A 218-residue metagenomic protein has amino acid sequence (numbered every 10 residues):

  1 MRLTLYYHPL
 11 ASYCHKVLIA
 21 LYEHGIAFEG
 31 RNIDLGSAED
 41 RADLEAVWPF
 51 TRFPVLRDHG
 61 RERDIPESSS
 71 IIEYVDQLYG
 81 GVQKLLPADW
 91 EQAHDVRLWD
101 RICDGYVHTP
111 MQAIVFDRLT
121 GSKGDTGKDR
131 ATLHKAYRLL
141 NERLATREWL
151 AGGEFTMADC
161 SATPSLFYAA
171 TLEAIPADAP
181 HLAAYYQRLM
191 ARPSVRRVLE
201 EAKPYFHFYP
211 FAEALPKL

Functional and structural regions predicted by a protein language model:
M1-K128, N141, P216-L218: GST-like domain detector, emphasizing the conserved glutathione-binding G-site in the N-terminal thioredoxin-like
Y6-Y7, Y13-H15, F28, Y74 (+7 more regions): Aromatic side chains
H8, D34, M157, A202-K203: Short, solvent-exposed turn/loop segments enriched in Gly/Ser/Thr/Pro and often Arg
E39-R41, R188, F208-Y209: Short Asp/Glu-rich motifs
R61, S165, K203: Flexible loop residues that form catalytic and substrate-binding hotspots at small-molecule/glycan-binding clefts
E91, C103-E200: GST-like fold's C-terminal all-alpha helical module
A202-L218: Acidic/histidine-enriched, glycine/proline-rich intrinsically disordered or flexible terminal extensions
